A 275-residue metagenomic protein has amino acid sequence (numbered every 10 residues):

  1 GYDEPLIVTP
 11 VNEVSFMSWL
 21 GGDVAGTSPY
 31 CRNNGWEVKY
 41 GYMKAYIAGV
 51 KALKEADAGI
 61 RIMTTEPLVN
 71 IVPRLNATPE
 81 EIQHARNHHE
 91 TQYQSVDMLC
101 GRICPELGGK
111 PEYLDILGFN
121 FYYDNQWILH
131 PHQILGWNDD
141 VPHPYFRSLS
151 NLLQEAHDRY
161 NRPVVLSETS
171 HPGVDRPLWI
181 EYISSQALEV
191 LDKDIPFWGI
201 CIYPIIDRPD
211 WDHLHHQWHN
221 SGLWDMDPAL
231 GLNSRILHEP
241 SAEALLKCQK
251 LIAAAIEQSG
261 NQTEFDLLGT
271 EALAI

Functional and structural regions predicted by a protein language model:
G1-R176, S185, E189-G199, Y203-I275: Active-site region of glycoside hydrolase catalytic domains
L178-I180: Composition- and surface-driven signal marking solvent-exposed, interaction-prone regions in large proteins
